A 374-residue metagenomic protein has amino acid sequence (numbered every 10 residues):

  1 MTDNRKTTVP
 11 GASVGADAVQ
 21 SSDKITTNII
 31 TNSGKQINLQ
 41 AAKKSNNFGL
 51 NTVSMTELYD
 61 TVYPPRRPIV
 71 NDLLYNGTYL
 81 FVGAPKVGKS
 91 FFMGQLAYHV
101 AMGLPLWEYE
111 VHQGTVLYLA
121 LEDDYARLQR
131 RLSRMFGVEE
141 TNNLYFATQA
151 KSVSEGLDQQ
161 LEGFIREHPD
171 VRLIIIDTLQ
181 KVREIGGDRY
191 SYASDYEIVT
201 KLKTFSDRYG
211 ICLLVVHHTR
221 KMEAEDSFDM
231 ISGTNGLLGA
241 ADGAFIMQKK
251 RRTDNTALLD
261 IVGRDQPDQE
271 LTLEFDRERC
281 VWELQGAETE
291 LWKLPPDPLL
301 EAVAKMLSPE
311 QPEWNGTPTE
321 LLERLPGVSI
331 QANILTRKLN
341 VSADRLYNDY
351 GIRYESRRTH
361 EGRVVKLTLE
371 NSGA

Functional and structural regions predicted by a protein language model:
T2-Y75, V87, R130, V138-T141 (+2 more regions): Core recognition of P-loop NTPase motor domains used across DNA-transaction enzymes
N46, T56, P64-P65, I69-V70 (+6 more regions): Conserved inter-motif catalytic segment of the P-loop NTP-binding fold
L74, A97, Y118, D177 (+5 more regions): Conserved RecA-like P-loop NTPase ATPase core
Y75-Y79, G114: Pre-Walker A (Motif I) flank of P-loop NTPase domains
L80-V82, K86, S90-F91, L119 (+3 more regions): Phosphate-binding/switch region of NTP-binding enzymes
F92, L96: Hydrophobic positions on the alpha1 helix immediately C-terminal to the Walker A/P-loop
H99-Q113, Y347: Post-Walker A helix-loop "phosphate-sensing" segment adjacent to the P-loop in P-loop NTPases
T272-A374: DNA transaction DNA-binding modules
